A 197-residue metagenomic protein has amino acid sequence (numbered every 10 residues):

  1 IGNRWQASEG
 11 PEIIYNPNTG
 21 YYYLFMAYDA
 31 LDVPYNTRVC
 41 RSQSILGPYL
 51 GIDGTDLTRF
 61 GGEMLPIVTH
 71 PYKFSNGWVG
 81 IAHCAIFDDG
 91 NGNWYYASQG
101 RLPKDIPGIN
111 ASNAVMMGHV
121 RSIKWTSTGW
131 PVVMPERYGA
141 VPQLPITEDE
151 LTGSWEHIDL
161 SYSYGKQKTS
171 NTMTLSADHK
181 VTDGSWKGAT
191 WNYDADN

Functional and structural regions predicted by a protein language model:
I1-N197: Carbohydrate-active catalytic/glycan-binding domains of CAZyme proteins, especially the secreted or lumenal ectodomains
